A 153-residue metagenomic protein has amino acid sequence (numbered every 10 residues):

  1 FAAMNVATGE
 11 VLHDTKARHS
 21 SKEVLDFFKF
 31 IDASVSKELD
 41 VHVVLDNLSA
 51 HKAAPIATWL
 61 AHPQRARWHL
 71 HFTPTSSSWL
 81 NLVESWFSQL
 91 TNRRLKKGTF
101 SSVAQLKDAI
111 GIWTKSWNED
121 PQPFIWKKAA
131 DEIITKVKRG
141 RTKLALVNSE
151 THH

Functional and structural regions predicted by a protein language model:
F1-H153: Short functional hotspots at interaction and active-site rims
